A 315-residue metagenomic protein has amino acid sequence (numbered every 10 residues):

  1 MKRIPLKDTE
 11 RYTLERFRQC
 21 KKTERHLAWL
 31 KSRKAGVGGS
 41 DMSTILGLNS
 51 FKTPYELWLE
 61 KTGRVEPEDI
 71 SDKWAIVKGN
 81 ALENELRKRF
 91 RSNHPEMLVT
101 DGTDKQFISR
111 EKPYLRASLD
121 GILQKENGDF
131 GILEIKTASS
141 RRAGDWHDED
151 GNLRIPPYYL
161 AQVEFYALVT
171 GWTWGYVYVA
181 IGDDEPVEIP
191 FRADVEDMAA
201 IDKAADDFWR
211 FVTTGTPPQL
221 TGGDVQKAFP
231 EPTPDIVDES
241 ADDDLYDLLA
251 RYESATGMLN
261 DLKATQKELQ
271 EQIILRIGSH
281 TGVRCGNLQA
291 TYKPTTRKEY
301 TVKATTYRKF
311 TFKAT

Functional and structural regions predicted by a protein language model:
M1-T315: Accessory terminal regions of nucleic-acid processing enzymes
